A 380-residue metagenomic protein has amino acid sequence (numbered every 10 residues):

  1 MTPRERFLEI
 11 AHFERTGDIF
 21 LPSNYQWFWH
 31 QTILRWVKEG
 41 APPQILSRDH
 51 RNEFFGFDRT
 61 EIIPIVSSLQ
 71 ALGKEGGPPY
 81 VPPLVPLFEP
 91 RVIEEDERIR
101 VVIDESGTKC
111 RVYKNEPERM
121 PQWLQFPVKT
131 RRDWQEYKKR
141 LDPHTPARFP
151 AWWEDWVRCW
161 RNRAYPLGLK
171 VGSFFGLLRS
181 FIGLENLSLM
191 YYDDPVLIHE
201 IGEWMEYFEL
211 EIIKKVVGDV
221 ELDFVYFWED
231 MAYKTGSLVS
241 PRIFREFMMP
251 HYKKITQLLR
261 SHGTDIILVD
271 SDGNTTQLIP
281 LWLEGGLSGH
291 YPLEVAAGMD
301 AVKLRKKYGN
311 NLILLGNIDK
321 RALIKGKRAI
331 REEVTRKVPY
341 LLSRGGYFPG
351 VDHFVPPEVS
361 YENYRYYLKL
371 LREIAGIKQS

Functional and structural regions predicted by a protein language model:
M1-G40, V101-I103, V112, E116 (+1 more regions): Active-site loop segments of alpha/beta catalytic cores
R15, F54-T60, E94-D96: Short, solvent-exposed loop/edge-beta patches enriched in aromatic
F28-W29, P64-S67, W123-P127: Cofactor-binding catalytic cores of oxidoreductases
T32-P82: Segments that shape or occlude catalytic/ligand-binding pockets
G76-R98: Structured beta-strand/loop patches that form or line metal/cofactor-binding pockets in enzymes
P117-W123: Catalytic and substrate-binding clefts that recognize carbohydrates or anionic sugar/phosphate headgroups
